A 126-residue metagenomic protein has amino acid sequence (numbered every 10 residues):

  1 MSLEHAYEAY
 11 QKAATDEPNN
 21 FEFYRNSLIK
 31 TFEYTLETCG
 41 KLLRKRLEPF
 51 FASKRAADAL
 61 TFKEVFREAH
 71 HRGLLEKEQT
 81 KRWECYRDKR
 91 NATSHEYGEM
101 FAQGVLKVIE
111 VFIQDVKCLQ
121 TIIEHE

Functional and structural regions predicted by a protein language model:
M1-E126: Solvent-exposed interaction patches of small proteins and small membrane subunits
